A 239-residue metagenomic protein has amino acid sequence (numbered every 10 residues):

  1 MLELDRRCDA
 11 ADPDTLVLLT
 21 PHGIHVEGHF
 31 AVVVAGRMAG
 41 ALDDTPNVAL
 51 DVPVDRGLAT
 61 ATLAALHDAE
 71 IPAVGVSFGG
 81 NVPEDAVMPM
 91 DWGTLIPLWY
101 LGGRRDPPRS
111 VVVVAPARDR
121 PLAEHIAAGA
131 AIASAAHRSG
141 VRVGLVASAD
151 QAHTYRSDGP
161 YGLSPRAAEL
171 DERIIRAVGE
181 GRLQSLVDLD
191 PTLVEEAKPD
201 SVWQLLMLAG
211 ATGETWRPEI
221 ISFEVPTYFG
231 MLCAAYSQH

Functional and structural regions predicted by a protein language model:
M1-D14, H25-I126, G159-H239: Flexible, D/E/H-enriched segments
D14-T20, V141-Q151: Beta-strand elements within well-structured catalytic alpha/beta cores of enzymes that handle phosphate/sulfate esters
G23-H25, A152-H153: Short, solvent-exposed loop/turn segments at secondary-structure junctions
V26, A130-S139, V143: Non-transmembrane, aqueous-exposed alpha-helical and coiled segments at domain scale
D119-P121, Q151-T154: Short, catalytically relevant binding-site loops at active-site mouths
E124-A131, G144-A147, R173: Non-catalytic alpha-helical scaffold/packing segments enriched in small hydrophobic residues
